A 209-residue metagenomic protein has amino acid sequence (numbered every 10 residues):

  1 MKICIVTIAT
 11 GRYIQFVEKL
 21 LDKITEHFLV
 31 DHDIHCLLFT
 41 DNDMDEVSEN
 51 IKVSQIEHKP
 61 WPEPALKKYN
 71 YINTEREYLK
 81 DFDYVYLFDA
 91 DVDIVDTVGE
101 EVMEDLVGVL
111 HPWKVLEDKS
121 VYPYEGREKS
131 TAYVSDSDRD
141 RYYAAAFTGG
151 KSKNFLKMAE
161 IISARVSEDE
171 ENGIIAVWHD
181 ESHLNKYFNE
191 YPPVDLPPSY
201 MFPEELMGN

Functional and structural regions predicted by a protein language model:
M1-K67, T74-D81, K153: N-terminal anchoring/stem segment of glycosyltransferases
V6-A9, L38-D41, F88-A90, L110-H111 (+2 more regions): Short His-Asn-centered micro-motif
C36-D45, A90-T97, S199-M201: Short, polar loop motifs at secondary-structure junctions
V47-K59, V102-L110, N209: Active-site regions of enzymes building and remodeling cell-envelope glycoconjugates
A65, Y69, A90-V92, V177-S182: Conserved glycosyltransferase catalytic-site signature
Y71-D118: GT-A fold catalytic core of metal-dependent nucleotide-sugar glycosyltransferases, centered on the diacidic
E101-K157, I161, E181: PAPS-dependent sulfotransferase catalytic domain
S137-N209: Catalytic core and acceptor-binding pocket of nucleotide-sugar-dependent glycosyltransferases
